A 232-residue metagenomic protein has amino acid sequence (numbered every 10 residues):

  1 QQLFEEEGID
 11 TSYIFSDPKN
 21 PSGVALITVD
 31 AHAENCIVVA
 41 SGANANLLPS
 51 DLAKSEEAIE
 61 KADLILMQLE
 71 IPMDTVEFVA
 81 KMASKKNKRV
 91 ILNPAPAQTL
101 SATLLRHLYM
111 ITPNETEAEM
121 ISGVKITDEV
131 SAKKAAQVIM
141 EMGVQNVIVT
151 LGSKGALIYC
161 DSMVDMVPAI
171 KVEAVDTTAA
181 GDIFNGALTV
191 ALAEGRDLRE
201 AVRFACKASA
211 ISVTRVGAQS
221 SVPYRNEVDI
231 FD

Functional and structural regions predicted by a protein language model:
Q1-D63, D229-D232: Conserved N-terminal subdomain of the carbohydrate kinase-like
E5, S84-K85, M140: Anion (oxyanion) recognition and catalysis
V38, I121-G123, S212, F231: Residues that scaffold the ATP/ADP-binding catalytic core of kinase and kinase-like folds
A62-K134, K154-A156: Conserved beta-alpha-beta core of the PfkB/ribokinase-like small-molecule kinase fold
Q98-L104, E129-D232: Conserved phosphate-binding/catalytic region of the ribokinase-like
